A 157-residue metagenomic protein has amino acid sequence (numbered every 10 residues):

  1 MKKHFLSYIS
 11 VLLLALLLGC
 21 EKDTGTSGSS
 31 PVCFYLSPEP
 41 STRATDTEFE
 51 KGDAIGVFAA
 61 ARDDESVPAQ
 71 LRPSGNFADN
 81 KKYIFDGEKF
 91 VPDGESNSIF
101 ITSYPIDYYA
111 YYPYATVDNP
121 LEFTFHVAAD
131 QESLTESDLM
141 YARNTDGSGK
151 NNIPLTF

Functional and structural regions predicted by a protein language model:
M1-I9: Bacterial N-terminal signal peptides that target proteins for export
L12-L14: Short, low-complexity S/T/E/D/G/P-rich linear segments that nucleate or cap local secondary structure
L16-G19: C-terminal motif of bacterial Sec signal peptides marking the signal peptidase cleavage site
E21-T24: Bacterial signal peptide processing site
T26-F157: Short, low-hydrophobicity acidic/polar segments
